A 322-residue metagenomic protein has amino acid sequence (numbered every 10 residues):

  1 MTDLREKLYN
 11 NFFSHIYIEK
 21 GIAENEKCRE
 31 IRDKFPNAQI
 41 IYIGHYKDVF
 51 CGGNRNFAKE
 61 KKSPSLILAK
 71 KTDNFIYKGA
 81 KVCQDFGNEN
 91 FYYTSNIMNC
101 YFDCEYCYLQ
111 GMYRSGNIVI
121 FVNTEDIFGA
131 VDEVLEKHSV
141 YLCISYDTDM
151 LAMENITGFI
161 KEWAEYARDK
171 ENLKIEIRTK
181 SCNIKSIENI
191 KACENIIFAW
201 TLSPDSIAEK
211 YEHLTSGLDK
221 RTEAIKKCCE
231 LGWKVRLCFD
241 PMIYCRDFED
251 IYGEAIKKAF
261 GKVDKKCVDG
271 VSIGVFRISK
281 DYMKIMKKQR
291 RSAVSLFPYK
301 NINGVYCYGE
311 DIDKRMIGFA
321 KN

Functional and structural regions predicted by a protein language model:
M1-E30, F260-N322: Auxiliary Fe-S-binding modules of radical SAM enzymes
M1-N90: Flexible, acidic/Gly-rich N-terminal and inter-domain linker regions that tether and position cofactor-handling modules
I67-F86, N90, E105-T201: Conserved Radical SAM active-site core
T94-C104: Cysteine-centered iron-sulfur cluster-binding motifs in ferredoxin-type domains/subunits of redox enzymes
A130-E136, S186-K191, L218-L231, A320: Structured alpha-helical segments in the cores of large, soluble enzyme domains
T148-L151, C182-K185, I196-T215, P241-R246 (+2 more regions): Conserved radical SAM core fold
T157, A199-W200, F248-D264, R291-F297: Short, electropositive alpha-helical surface patch
R221-Y282: Conserved C-terminal portion of the radical SAM core fold that forms the substrate/S-adenosylmethionine-binding
